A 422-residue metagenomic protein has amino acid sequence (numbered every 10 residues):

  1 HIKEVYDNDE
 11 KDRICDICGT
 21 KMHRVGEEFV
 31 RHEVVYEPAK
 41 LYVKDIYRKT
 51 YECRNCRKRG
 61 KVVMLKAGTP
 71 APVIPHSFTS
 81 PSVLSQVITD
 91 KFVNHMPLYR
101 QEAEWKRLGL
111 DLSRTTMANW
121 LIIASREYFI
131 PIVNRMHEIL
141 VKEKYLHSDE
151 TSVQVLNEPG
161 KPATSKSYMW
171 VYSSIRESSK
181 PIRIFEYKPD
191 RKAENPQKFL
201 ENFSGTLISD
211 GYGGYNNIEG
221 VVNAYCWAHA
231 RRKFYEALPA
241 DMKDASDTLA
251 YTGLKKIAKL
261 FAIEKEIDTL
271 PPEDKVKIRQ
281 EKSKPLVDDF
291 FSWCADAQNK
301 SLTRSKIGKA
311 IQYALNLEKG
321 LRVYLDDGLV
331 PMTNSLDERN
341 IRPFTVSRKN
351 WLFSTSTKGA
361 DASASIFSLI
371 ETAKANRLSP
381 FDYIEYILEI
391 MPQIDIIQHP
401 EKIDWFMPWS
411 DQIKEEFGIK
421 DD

Functional and structural regions predicted by a protein language model:
H1-P75, H147-S148, K282, D422: Short, flexible loop/hinge motifs at secondary-structure junctions
C15-C18, C53, V87, Q101 (+9 more regions): Mobile genetic element proteins and their domesticated derivatives, centered on retroelements and DNA transposons
D16, Y99-K198, E264-L325, L329 (+1 more regions): Gly/Pro-rich turn-and-neighbor structural signature
R24-G26, K61-M64, V155-N157, K180-P181 (+5 more regions): Short helix/loop capping segments that flank catalytic or ligand/cofactor-binding pockets
L41-L98, S165, Y172-F185, P343: Active-site-adjacent "gating/activation" loops or surface patches in catalytic cores
Y145-L146, V221-K255: Conserved beta-strand -> loop -> alpha-helix junction used to position metal-binding or nucleic-acid-contacting
F199-A230: RNase H-like DDE/DDD metal-dependent nuclease/strand-transfer catalytic core used by mobile genetic elements
N202-G205, Y212-G214, D244-D247, T252-D422: Acidic/histidine-rich catalytic cores and adjacent linkers of DNA breakage/strand-transfer/modification proteins
